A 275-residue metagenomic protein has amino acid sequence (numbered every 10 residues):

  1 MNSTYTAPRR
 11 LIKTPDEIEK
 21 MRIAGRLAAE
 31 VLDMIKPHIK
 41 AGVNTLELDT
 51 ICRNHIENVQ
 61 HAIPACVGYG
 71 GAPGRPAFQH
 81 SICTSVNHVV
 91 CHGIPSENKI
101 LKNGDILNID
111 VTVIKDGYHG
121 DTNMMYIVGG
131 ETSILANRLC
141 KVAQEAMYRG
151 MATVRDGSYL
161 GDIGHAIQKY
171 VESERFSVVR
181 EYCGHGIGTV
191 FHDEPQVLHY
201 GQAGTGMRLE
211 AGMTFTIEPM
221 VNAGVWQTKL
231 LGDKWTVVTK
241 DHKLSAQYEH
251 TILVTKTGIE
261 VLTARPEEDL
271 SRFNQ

Functional and structural regions predicted by a protein language model:
M1-Q275: Active-site neighborhoods and metal-handling regions in enzymes and metal-associated proteins
